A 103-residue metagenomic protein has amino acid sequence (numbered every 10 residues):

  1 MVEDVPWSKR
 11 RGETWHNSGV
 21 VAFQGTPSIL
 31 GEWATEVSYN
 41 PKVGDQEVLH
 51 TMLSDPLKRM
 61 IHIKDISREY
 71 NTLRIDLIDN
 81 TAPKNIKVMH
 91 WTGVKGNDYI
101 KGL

Functional and structural regions predicted by a protein language model:
M1-H16: Conserved donor-nucleotide/metal-binding helix-loop-beta segment in metal-dependent transferases, i.e., the alpha-helix
H16-L103: Catalytic core and acceptor-binding pocket of nucleotide-sugar-dependent glycosyltransferases
